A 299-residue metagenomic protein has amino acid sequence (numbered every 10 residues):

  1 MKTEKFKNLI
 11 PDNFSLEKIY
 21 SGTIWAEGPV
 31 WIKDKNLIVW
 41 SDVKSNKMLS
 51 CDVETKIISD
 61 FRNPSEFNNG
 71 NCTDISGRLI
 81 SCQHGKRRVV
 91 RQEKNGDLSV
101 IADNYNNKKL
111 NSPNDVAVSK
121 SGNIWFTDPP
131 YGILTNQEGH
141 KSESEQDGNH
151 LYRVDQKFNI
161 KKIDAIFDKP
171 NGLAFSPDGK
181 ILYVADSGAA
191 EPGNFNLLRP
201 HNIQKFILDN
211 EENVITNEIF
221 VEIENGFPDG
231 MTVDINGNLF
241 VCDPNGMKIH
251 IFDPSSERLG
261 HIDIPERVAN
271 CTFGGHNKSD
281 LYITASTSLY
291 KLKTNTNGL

Functional and structural regions predicted by a protein language model:
M1-E17, L299: Blade/loop signatures of beta-propeller domains
S15-Y20, K56-R62, S99-N106, N159-D164 (+2 more regions): A short beta-strand motif characteristic of beta-propeller blades
S21-N36, P64-Q83, R88, N106-I124 (+8 more regions): Beta-rich, blade/repeat-based domains predominating in secreted/periplasmic proteins but also intracellular
K33-N63: Beta-propeller domains
K47-L49, R88-V90, H150-Y152, N202-Q204 (+2 more regions): A short loop-to-beta-strand structural motif that recurs across blades of beta-propeller domains
D52-K56, E93-D97, V154-F158, I207-E212 (+2 more regions): Short loop/turn segments that connect beta-strands within beta-propeller blades
F126-Q146, A185-L198: Short, conserved, GDST-rich strand-edge loop motifs in beta-rich repeat architectures
